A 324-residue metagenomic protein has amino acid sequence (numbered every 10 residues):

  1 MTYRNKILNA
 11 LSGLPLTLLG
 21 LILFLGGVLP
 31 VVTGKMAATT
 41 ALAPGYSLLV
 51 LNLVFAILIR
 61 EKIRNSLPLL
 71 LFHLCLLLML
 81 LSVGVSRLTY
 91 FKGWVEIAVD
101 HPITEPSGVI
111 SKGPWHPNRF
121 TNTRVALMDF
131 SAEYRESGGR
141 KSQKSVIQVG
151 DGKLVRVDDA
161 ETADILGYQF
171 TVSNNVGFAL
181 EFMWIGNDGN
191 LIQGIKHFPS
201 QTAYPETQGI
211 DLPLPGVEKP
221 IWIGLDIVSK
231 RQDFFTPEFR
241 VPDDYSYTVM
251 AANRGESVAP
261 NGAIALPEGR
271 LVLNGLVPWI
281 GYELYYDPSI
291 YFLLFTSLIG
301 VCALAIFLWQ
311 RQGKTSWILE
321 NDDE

Functional and structural regions predicted by a protein language model:
M1-E324: Solvent-exposed, non-transmembrane regions of integral membrane proteins
